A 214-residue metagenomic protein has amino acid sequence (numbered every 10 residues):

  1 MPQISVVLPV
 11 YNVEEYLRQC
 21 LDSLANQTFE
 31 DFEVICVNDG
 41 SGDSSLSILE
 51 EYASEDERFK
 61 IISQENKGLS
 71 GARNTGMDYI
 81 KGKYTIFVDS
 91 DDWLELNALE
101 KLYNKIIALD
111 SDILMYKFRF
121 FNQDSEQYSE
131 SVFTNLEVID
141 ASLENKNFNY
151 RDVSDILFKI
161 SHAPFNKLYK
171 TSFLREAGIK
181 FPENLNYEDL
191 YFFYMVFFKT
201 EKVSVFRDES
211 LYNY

Functional and structural regions predicted by a protein language model:
M1-N26: N-proximal low-complexity "stem/linker" segments adjacent to membrane-targeting elements
E15-R18, D31, D43, S47 (+2 more regions): Residue-level preference for short helical/loop micro-motifs built around acidic side chains
R18-D22, L46-E50, G82, E95-I107 (+1 more regions): Short alpha-helix within the catalytic core of nucleotide-sugar-dependent glycosyltransferases
S23, N38-I48, E65: A conserved acidic beta->alpha catalytic loop
D31-G40, K60-E65, D89-S90: Short beta-strand/loop segment that forms part of the nucleotide-sugar
L46-K81: Conserved donor nucleotide-binding strand/loop of the catalytic core
L69-S70, S90-R207, Y212-Y214: Donor-binding/catalytic cores of nucleotide-activated saccharide and glycerol-phosphate transferases/polymerases
T85: Short aromatic/hydrophobic "clamp" motif used to bind/position activated sugar donors
